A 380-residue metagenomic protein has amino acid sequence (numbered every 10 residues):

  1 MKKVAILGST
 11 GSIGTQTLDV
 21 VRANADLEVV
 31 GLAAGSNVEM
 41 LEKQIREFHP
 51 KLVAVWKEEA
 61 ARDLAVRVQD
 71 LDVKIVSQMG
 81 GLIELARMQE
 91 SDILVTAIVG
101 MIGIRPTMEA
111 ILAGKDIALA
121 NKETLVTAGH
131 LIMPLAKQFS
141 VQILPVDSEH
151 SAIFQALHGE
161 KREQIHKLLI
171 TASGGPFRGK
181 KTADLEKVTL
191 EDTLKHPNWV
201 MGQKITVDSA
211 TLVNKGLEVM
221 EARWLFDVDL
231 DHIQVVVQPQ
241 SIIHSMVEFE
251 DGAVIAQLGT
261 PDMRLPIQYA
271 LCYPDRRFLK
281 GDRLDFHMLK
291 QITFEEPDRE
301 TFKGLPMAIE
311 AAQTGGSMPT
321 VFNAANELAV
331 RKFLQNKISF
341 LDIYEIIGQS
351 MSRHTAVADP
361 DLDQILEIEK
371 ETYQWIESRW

Functional and structural regions predicted by a protein language model:
M1-W380: Catalytic, metal-anchored helix/loop core of enzyme active sites in primary metabolism
